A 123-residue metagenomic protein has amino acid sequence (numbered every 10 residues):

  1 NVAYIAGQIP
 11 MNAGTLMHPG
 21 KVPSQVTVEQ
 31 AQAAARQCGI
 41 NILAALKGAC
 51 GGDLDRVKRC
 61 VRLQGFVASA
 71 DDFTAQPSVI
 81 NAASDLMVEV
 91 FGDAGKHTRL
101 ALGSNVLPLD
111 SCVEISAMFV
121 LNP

Functional and structural regions predicted by a protein language model:
N1-P123: Short, polar/acidic, helix-capping and beta-turn segments at strand->helix junctions that line the mouths
